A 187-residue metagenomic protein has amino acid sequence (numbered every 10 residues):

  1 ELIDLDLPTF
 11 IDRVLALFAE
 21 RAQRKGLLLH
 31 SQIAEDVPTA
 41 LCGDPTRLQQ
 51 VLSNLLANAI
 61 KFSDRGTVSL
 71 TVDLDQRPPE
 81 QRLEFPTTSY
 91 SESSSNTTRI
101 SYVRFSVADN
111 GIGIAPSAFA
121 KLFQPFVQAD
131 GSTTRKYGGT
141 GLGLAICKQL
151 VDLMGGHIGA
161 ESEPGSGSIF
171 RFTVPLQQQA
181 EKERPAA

Functional and structural regions predicted by a protein language model:
E1-D6, Q23, L28-T39, D75: Conserved catalytic submotifs in the C-terminal HATPase_c
L7, G113-K121: Short helix N-cap motif at coil->helix boundaries in the Bergerat
T9-R24: Short alpha-helical segment within the cytosolic histidine kinase core of two-component systems
E20, I112-G113: Glycine-rich G1-box
A59-I60: Short helix-loop "hinge" at the ATP-lid/N-box region of the Bergerat-fold HATPase_c
S132, G155-E161: Glycine-rich ATP-binding loops of the HATPase_c
G138, G143, C147: Short alpha-helical Gxxx[C/S/T] motif in the catalytic ATP-binding
